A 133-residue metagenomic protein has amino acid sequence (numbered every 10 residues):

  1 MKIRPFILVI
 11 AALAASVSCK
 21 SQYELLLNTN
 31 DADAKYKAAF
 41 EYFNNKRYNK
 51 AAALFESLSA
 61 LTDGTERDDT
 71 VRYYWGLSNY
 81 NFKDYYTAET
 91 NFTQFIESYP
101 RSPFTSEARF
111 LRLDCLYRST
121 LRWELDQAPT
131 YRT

Functional and structural regions predicted by a protein language model:
K2-P5, S18-T133: Acidic, polar-rich low-complexity tracts and alpha-helical solenoid repeat scaffolds
L8-S16: Bacterial N-terminal signal peptides
